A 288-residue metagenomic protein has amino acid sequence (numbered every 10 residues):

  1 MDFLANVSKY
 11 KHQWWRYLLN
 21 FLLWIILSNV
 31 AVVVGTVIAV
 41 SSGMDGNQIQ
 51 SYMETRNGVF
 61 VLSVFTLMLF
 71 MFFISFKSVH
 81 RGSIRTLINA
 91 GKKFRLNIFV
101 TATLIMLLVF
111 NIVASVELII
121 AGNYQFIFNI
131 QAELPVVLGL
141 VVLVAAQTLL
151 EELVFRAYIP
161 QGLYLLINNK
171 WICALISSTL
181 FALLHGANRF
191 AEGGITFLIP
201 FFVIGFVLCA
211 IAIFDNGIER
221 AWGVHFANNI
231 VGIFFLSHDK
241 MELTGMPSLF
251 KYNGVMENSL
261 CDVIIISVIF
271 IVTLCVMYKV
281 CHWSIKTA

Functional and structural regions predicted by a protein language model:
M1-S83, L249-A288: N-terminal, membrane-interfacial amphipathic/helix-forming hydrophobic leader that caps and precedes the first
S8-W15, M44-R56, F76-I88, A121-G122 (+2 more regions): Hydrophobic alpha-helical transmembrane segments
Q13-F21, M53, N57-V61, F65 (+9 more regions): Residue-level signature of transmembrane alpha-helical entry/exit and packing/kink sites in multi-pass membrane
N20-V33, I105, G217-G232: Hydrophobic alpha-helical membrane-insertion segments
I25, N29-S41, F73-K77, F110 (+8 more regions): Short hydrophobic alpha-helical membrane-anchoring segments
A39-T55, V61, I84-L150, P160 (+1 more regions): Juxtamembrane helix-loop-helix connectors linking adjacent transmembrane helices in multi-pass membrane enzymes
V64-S75, T103-V113, L175-T179: Hydrophobic alpha-helical transmembrane segments of multi-pass integral membrane proteins
V137-A288: Transmembrane helix-loop-helix hairpins at the membrane interface of multi-pass integral membrane proteins
